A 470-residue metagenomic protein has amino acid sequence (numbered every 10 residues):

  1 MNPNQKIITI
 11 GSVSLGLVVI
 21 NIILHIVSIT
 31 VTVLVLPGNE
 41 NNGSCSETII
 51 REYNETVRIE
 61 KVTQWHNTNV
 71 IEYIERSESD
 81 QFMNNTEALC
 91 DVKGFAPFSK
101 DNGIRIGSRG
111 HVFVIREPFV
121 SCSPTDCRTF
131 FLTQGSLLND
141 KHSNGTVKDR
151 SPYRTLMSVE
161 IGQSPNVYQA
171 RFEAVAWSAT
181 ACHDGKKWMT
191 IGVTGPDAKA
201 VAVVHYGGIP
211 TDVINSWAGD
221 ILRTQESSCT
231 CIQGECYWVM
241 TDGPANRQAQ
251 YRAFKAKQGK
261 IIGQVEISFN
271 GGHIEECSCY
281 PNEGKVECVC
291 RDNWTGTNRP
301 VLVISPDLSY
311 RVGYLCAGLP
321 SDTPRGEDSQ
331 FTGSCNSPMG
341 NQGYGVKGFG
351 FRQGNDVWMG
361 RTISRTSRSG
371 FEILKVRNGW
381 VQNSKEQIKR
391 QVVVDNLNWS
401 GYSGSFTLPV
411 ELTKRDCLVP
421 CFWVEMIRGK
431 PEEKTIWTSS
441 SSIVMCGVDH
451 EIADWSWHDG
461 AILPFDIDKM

Functional and structural regions predicted by a protein language model:
N4-V35: Single-pass membrane-anchoring alpha-helices
S46-D80: Serine/threonine-rich low-complexity intrinsically disordered regions
R58-K61, I71, R128-T133, K187-T194 (+9 more regions): Short beta-strand elements that form the blades of beta-propeller/WD-repeat-like and other beta-sheet-rich scaffold
I71, L137-L156, D197-V203, A245-A253 (+3 more regions): Structural motif
N85-A96, V167-V175, D212-G219, I262-F269 (+3 more regions): Beta-propeller fold detector
G110-V120, F172-C182, I221-C229, G271-C279 (+4 more regions): Repeated scaffold domains used in trafficking and secretory/extracellular systems, primarily beta-propellers
C122-T125, H183-G185, C231-Q233, P281-E283 (+2 more regions): Residue-level detector of Asp-centered blade-edge/turn motifs that repeat once per structural unit in beta-propeller
W423-V424, T435-K469: Blade-level signature of beta-propeller repeat domains, shared across WD40, Kelch, NHL, RCC1 and BNR/Asp-box propellers
